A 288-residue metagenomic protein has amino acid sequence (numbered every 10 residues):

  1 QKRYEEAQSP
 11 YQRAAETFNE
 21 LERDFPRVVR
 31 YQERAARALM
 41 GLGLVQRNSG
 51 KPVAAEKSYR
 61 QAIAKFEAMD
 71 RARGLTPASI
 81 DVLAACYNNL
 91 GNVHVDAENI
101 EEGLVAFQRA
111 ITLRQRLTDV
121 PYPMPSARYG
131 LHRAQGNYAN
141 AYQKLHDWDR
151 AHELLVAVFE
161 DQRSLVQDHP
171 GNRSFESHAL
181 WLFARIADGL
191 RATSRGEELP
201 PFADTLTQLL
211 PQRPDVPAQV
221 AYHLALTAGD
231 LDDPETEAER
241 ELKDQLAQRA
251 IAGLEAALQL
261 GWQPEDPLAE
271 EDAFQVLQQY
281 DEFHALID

Functional and structural regions predicted by a protein language model:
Q1-D288: Alpha-helical protein-protein interaction modules
